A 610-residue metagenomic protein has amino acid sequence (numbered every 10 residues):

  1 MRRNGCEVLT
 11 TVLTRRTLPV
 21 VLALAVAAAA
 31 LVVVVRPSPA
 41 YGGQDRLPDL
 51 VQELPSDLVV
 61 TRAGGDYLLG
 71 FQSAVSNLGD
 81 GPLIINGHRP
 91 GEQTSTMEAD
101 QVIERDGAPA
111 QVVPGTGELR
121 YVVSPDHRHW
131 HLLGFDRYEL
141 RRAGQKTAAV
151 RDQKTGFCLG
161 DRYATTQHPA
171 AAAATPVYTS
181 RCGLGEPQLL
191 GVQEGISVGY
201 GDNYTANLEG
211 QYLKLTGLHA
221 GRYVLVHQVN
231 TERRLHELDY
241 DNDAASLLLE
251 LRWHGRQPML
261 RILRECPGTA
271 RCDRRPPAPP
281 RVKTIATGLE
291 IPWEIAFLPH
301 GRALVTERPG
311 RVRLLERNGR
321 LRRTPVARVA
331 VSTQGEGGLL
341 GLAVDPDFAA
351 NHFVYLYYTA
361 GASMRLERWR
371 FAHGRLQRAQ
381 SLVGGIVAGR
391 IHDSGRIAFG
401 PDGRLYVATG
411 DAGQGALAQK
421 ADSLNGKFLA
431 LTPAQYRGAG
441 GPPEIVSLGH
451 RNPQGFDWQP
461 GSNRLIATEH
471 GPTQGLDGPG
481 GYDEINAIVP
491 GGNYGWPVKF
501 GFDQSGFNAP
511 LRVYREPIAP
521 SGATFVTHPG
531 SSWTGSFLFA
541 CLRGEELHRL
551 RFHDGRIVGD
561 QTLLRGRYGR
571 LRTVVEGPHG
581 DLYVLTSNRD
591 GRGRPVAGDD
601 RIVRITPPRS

Functional and structural regions predicted by a protein language model:
Q44, G81-N86, K146-V150, T205-A206 (+1 more regions): Beta-sandwich strand segments
F135-D136, G144-H219, Q257-R274: Exoplasmic/lumenal beta-rich domain surfaces
Y138, L218-V229: A short tyrosine-centered beta-strand micro-motif
R275-P276, P309, G337-L339, D347 (+3 more regions): Beta-propeller domain segments
T284-L289, V326-Q334, V383-G389, E444-G449 (+2 more regions): Surface loop/turn motifs at the tips and blade-to-blade linkers of beta-strand repeat domains
R322-V344: Blade-loop segments of beta-propeller domains
R365-A398: Asp-box/WD-like beta-propeller blade repeats and closely related beta-sheet repeat scaffolds
